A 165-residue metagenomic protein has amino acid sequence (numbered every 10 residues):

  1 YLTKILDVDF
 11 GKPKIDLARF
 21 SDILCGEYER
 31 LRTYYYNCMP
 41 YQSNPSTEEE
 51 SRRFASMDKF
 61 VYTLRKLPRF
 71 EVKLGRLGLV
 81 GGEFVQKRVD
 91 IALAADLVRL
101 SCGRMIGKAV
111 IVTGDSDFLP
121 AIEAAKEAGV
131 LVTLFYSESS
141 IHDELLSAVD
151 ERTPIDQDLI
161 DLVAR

Functional and structural regions predicted by a protein language model:
Y1-V85, A92, L131, Y136 (+1 more regions): Domain-level signal for Mg2+-assisted phosphodiester chemistry and nucleotide/NA-binding surfaces in nucleic-acid
F60-R165: Nuclease catalytic cores that cleave nucleic-acid phosphodiester bonds, predominantly acidic two-metal-ion
